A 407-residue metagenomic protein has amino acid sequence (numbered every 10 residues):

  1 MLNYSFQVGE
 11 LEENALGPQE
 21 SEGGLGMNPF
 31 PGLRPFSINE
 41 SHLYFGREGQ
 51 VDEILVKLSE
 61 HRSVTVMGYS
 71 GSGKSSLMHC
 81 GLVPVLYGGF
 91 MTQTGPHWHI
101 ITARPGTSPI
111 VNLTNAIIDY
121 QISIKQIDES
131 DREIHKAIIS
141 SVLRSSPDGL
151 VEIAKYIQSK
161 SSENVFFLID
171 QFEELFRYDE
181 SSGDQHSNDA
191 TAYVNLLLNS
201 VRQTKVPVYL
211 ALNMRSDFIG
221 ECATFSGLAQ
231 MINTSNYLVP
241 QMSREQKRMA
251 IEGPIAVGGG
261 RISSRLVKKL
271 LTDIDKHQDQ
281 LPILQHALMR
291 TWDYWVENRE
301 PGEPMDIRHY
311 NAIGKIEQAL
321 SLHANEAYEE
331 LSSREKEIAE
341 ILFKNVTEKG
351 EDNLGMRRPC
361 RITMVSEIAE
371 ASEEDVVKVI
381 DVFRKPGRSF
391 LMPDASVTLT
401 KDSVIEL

Functional and structural regions predicted by a protein language model:
M1-L407: Amphipathic helix/helix-loop-helix segment enriched in hydrophobic residues with interspersed Lys/Arg and occasional
